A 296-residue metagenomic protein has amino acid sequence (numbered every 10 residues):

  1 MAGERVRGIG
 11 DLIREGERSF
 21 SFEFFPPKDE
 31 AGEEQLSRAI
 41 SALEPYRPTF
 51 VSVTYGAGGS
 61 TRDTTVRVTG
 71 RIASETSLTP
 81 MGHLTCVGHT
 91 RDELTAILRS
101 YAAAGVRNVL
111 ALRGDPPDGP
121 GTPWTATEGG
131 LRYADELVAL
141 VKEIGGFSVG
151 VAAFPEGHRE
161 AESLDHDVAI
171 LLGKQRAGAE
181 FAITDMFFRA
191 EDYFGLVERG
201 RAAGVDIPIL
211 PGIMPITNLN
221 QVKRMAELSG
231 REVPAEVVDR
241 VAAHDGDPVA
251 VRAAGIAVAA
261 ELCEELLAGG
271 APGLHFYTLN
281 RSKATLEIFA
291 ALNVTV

Functional and structural regions predicted by a protein language model:
M1-F22, D29-E30, E34, K142 (+1 more regions): N-terminal amphipathic alpha-helix/helix-capping segment at the start of soluble metabolic enzymes
G3-G10, E33-S41, Y46, G59-L78: Glycine-rich, positively charged N-terminal anion/phosphate-binding segment
G3-V6, E128-F154, D206-I256, E261 (+1 more regions): Active-site pocket-lining/capping segments in soluble small-molecule metabolic enzymes
S19-Q35, A57, P80-D92, S148-H166 (+1 more regions): Active-site mouth loops of central-metabolism enzymes
E23, V51, Y101, K174 (+3 more regions): Conserved, mostly hydrophobic/aromatic
F24-E30, P48-V68, P116-E128, E180-Y193 (+1 more regions): Glycine-rich, proline-tolerant flexible connector loops at the mouths of alpha/beta enzymes
Q35, C86-A103, E128-R132: Glycine-rich anion/phosphate-binding loops
H89-S100, D165-I170, D192-E198, N218-R224 (+2 more regions): Catalytic cores of alpha/beta
